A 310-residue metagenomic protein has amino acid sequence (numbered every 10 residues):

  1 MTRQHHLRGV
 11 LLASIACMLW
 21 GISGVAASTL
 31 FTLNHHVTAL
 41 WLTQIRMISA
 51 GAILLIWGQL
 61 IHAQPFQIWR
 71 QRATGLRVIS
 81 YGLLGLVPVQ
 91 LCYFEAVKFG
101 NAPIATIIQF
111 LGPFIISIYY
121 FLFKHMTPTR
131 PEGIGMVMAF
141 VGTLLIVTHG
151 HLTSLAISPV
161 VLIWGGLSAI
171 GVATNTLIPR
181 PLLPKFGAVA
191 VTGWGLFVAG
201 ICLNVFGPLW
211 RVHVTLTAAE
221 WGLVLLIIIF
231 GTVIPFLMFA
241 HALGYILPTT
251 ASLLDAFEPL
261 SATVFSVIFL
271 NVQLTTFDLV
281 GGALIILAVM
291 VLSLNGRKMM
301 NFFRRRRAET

Functional and structural regions predicted by a protein language model:
M1-Q44, S154-P181, I201, F303-T310: Glycine-/small-residue-enriched transmembrane alpha-helix faces in small-molecule transporters and effluxers
H5-V10, H35-Q44, I68-G75, G133 (+3 more regions): Juxtamembrane helix-entry segments on the extracytoplasmic side of multipass membrane proteins
V10-S14, R72-S80, P128-F140, V161-L162 (+1 more regions): Cytoplasmic-side transmembrane-helix entry/capping segments in multi-pass membrane proteins
C17, I45, L86, Q90 (+3 more regions): Helix-helix packing/entry segments at the starts of transmembrane helices
L30, L42, R46, A96 (+9 more regions): Hydrophobic/aromatic residues within transmembrane alpha-helices of multi-pass small-molecule transporters
H35-P88, I115-Y119, I170-I178, T192-W210 (+3 more regions): Transmembrane alpha-helices of multi-pass small-molecule transport proteins
L54, P128-G150, F265, F277-G296: Hydrophobic transmembrane alpha-helices of multi-pass small-molecule transport proteins
I61-P103, L145, I228-I246: Specific transmembrane alpha-helical segments of multi-pass solute transporters/efflux pumps, especially DMT/EamA
